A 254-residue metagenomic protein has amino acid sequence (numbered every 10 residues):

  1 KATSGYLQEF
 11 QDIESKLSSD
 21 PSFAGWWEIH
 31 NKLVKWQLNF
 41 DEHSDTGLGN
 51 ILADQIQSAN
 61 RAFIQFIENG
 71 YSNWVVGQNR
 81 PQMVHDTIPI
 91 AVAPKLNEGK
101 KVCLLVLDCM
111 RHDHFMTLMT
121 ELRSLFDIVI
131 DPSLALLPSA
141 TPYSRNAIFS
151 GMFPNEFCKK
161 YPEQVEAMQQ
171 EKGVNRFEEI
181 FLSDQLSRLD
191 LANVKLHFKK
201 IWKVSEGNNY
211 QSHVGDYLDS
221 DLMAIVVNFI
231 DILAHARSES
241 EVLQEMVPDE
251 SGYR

Functional and structural regions predicted by a protein language model:
K1-V102, C109-R254: …; additionally, a secondary subgroup of soluble metalloenzymes is captured
